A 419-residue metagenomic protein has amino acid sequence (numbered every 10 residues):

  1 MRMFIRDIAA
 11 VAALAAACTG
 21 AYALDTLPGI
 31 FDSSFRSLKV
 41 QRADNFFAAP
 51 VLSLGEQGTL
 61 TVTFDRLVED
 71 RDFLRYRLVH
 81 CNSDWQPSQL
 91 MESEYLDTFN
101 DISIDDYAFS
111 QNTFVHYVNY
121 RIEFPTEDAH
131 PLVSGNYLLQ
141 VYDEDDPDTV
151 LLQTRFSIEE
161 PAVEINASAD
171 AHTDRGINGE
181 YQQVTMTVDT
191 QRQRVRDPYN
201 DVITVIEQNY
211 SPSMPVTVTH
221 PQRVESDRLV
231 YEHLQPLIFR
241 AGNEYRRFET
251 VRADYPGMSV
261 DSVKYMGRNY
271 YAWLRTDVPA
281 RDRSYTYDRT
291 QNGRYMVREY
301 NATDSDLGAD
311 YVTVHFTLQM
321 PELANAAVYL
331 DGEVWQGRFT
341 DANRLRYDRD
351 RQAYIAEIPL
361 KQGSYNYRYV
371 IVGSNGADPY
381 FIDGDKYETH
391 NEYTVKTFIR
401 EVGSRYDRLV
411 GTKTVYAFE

Functional and structural regions predicted by a protein language model:
M1-T26: Bacterial Sec-dependent N-terminal signal peptides
Y22-L54, E160-R175, T290-T303: Short, compositionally biased P/S/T/A/G/V-rich stretches that sit at domain boundaries
S33-H80, I177-V188, N301-F316: Contiguous beta-strand segments within globular domains
S83-W85, A129, D143-L151, S211 (+2 more regions): Short acidic/polar inter-strand loop motif in beta-rich domains
D97-Y120, P212-P221, H315-Q362, S374-G403: Aromatic-rich carbohydrate-binding modules that target alpha-glucans
F114-E144: Ligand-binding face of N-terminal immunoglobulin V-set domains in extracellular IgSF glycoproteins
I158-Y181, E388-G411: Low-complexity, Pro/Ser/Thr- and charge-rich linker/hinge segments at domain boundaries
L274-A324, L409-E419: Basic K/R-rich, polyanion-interacting modules in nucleoproteins and related proteins
